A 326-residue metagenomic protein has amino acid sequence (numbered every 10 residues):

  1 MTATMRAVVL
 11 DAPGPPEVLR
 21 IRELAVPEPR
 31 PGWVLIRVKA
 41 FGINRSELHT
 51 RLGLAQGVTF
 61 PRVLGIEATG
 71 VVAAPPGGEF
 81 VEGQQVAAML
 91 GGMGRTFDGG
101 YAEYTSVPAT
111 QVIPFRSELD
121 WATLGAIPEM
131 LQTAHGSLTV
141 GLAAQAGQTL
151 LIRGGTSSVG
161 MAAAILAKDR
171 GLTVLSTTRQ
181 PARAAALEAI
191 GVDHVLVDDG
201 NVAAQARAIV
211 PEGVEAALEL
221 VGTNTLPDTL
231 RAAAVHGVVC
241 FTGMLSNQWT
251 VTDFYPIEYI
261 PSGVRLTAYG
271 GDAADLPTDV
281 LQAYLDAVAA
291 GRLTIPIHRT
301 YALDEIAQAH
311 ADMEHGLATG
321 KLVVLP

Functional and structural regions predicted by a protein language model:
M1-A3, L276-P326: C-terminal hydrophobic helical "lid"/dimerization subdomain of Rossmann-like NAD(P)H-dependent oxidoreductases
A25-G42, L52-M93: Glycine-rich beta-strand-centered segment in the early N-terminal region that forms part of a ligand/cofactor-binding
M89-G154: NAD(P)H dinucleotide-binding glycine-rich loop of Rossmann-like/cofactor-binding domains, especially the beta1-alpha1
Y101, R179-A186, T250-Y255: Short, glycine/polar-rich helix-capping loops at beta-to-alpha or helix-loop-helix junctions that flank or form
I127-G200: Mid-domain Rossmann-like dinucleotide-binding core that forms the NAD(H)/NADP(H) cofactor-binding site
V202-E212: Short amphipathic alpha-helix with an adjacent loop that forms part of the alpha/beta core around
N224-R292, P326: Glycine-rich phosphate-binding loop and adjacent beta-alpha segment of Rossmann(oid) nucleotide-cofactor-binding
